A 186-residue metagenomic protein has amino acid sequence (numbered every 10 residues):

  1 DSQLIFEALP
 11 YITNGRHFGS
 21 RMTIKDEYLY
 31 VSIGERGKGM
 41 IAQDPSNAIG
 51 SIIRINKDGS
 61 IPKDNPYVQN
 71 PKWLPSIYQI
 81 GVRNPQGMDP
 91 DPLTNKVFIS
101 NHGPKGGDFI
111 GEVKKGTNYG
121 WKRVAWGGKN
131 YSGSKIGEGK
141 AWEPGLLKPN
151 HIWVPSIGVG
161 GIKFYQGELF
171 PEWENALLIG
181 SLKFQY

Functional and structural regions predicted by a protein language model:
D1-T23: Asp-box/WD-like beta-propeller blade repeats and closely related beta-sheet repeat scaffolds
E35-Y186: Beta-propeller domain segments
